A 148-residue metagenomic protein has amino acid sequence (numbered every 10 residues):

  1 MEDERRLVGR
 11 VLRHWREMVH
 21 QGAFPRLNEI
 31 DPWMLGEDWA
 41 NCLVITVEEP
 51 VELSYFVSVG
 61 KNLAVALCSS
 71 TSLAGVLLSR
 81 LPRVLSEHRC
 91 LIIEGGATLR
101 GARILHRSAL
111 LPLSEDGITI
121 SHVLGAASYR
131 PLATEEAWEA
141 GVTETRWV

Functional and structural regions predicted by a protein language model:
M1-L67, G75-V148: Intrinsically disordered, low-complexity terminal regulatory regions
T71: Short basic alpha-helical hairpin corresponding to helix-turn-helix/winged-helix-like nucleic-acid-binding
